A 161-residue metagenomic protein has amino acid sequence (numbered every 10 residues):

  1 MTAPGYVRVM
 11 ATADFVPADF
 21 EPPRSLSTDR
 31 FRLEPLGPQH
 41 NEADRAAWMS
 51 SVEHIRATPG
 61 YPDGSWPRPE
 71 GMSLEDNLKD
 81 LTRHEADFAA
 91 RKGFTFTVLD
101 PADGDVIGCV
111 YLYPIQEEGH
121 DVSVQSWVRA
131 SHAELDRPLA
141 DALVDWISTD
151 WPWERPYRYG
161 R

Functional and structural regions predicted by a protein language model:
P4-H132, A142-R161: GNAT-family acyltransferases
R137-A140: Mature exported/compartmentalized surface modules and terminal targeting/interaction regions
